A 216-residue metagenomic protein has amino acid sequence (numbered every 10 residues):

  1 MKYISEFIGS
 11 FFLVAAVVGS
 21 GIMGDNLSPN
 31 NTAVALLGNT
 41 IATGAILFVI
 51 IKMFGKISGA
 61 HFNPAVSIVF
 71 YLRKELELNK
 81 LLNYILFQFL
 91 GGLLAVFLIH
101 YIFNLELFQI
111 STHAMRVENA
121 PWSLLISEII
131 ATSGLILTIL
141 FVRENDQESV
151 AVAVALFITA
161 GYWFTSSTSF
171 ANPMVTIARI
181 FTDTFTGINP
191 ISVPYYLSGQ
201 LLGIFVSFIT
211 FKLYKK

Functional and structural regions predicted by a protein language model:
M1-K216: Membrane-interface helix-loop junctions and terminal tails of multi-pass membrane proteins
